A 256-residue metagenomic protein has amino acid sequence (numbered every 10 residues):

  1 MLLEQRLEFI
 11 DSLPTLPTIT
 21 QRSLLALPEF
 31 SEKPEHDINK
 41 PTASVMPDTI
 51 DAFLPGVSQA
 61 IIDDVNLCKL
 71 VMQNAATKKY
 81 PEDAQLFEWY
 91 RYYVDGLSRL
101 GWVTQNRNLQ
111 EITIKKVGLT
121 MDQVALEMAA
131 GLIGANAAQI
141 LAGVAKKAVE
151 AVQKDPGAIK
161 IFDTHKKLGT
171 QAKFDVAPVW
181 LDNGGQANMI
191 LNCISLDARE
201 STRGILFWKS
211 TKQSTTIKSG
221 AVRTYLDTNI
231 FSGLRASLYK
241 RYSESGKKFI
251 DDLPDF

Functional and structural regions predicted by a protein language model:
M1-K78, F87-R91, A151, D155-F256: C-terminal assembly and membrane-engagement modules of membrane-active proteins
E4, D51, D64-L67, V94 (+4 more regions): Generic N-terminal initiation segments characterized by hydrophobic and/or small/turn-forming residues
K79-L86, Q110: Alpha-helical rod/repeat scaffolding segments in eukaryotic adaptors/tethers and long-chain four-helix cytokines
A84-S98: Short, charged cytosolic
R99-E111: Membrane-proximal, non-transmembrane alpha-helical segments
Q110-D163: Membrane-inserting effector segments that mediate pore formation, membrane fusion, or transient membrane insertion
